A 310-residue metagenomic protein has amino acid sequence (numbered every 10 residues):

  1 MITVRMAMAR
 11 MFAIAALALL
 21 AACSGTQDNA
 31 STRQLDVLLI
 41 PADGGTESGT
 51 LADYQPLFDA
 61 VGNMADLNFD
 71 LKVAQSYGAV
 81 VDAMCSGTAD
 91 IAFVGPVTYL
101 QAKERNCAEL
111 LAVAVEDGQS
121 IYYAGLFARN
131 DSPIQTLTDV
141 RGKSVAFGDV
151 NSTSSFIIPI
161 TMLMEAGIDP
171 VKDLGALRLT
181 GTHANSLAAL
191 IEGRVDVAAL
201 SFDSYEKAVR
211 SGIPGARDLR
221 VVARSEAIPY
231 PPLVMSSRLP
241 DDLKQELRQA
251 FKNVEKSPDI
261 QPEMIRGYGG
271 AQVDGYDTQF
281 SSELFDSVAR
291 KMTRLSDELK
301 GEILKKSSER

Functional and structural regions predicted by a protein language model:
L20-A22: C-terminal motif of bacterial Sec signal peptides marking the signal peptidase cleavage site
S24-Q27: Bacterial signal peptide processing site
N29-V97: Extracytoplasmic small-molecule ligand-binding "clamshell" domains of the periplasmic binding protein/Venus flytrap
R33-P56, V234-R310: An extracytoplasmic/periplasmic, membrane-proximal ligand-sensing/linker region
D36-T50, D139-S155: Short loop->beta-strand "edge-of-pocket" segments that line small-molecule binding or catalytic clefts across diverse
I40-A42, Y123-I134, I228-D242: A bilobed periplasmic-binding-protein/Venus flytrap-type ligand-binding module shared by bacterial periplasmic
G78-A92, R105, T138, T182-D203: Short helices/loops that flank or line small-molecule/ion binding pockets
K143-D242, Q249: Pocket-lining segment of extracytoplasmic ligand-binding domains
